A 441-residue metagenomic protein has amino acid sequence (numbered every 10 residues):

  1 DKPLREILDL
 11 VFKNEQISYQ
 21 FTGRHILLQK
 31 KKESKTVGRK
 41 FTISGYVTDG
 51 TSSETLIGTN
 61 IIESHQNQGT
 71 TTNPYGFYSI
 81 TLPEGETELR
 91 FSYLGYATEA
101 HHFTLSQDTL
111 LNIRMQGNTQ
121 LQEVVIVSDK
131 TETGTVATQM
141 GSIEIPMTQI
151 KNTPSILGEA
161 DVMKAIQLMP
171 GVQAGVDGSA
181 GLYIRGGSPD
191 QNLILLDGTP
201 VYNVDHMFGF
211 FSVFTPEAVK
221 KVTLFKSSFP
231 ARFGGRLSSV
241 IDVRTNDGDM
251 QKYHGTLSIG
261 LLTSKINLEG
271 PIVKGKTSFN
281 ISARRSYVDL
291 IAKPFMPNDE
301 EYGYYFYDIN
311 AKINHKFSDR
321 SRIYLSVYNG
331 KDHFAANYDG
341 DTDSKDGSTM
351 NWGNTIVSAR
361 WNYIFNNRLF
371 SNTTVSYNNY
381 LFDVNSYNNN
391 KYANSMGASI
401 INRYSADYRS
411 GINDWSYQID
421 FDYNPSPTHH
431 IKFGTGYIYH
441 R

Functional and structural regions predicted by a protein language model:
K2-L4, S52-I57, S79-E86, L94 (+1 more regions): Short Pro-Gly-centered beta-turn/loop motif in secreted/extracellular proteins
E15, F21-S64, R90-A97, S106-P154 (+3 more regions): Short, acidic, small-residue-rich periplasmic hinge/interaction motif at the N-terminus of Gram-negative outer-membrane
I43, A180, L237-S239, Y253-G255 (+6 more regions): Hydrophobic, lipid-facing positions within transmembrane beta-strands of outer-membrane proteins
Q68-T71, F77, G95-A97, V125-P230 (+2 more regions): Periplasmic N-terminal accessory/gating domains of Gram-negative outer-membrane beta-barrel systems
A97, T131, P189, T199-V201 (+7 more regions): Structural signature of outer-membrane beta-barrel domains
P146-T148, V204-D205, L224-F225, G248-Q251 (+5 more regions): Extracytoplasmic loops and strand-loop junctions of Gram-negative outer membrane beta-barrel proteins
L193, K221-R232, S238-N246, Y253-E300 (+2 more regions): Predominantly transmembrane beta-strands of Gram-negative outer membrane beta-barrel pores used for transport
N314-D332, N351-R441: Face-selective signature of the C-terminal outer-membrane beta-barrel domain
